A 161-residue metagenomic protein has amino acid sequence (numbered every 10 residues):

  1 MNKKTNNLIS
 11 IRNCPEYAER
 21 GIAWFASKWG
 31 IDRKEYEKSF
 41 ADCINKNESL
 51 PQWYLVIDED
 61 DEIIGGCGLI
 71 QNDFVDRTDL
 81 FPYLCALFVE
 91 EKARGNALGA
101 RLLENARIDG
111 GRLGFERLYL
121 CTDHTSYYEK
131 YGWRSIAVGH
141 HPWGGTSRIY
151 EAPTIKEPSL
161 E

Functional and structural regions predicted by a protein language model:
M1-E19, K156-E161: Conserved N-terminal entry element of GNAT/NAT acetyltransferase domains
G30-D58: Active-site rim helix/loop that mediates acceptor-substrate recognition in acyltransferases
P51, G144-Y150: Short hydrophobic/aromatic beta-strand or adjacent loop that forms the aromatic wall/cage of a ligand/substrate-binding
L55, D61-N72, Y83, F88: Conserved beta-strand in the GNAT
E62, R77, E90-R101, L113 (+1 more regions): Conserved glycine-rich acetyl-CoA-binding loop
A86-V89, G95-I108, L120: Conserved acetyl-CoA-binding loop-helix of GNAT-fold acetyltransferases
R112, E116, T122-T146: Conserved active-site alpha-helix within GNAT-family acetyltransferase domains
